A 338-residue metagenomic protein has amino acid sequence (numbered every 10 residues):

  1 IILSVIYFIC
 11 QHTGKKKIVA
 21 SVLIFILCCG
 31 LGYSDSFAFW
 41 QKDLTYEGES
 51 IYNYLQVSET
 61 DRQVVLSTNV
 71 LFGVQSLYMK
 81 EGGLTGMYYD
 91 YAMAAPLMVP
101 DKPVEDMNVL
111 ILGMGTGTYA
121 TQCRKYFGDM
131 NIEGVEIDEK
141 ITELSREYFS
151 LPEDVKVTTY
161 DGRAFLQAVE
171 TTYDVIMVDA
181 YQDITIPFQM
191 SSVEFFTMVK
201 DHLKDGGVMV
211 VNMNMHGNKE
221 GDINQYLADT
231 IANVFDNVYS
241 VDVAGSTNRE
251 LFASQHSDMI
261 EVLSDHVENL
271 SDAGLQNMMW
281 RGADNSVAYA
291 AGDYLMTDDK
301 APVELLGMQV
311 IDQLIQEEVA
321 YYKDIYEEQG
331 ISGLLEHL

Functional and structural regions predicted by a protein language model:
I1-Q11: Membrane-embedded alpha-helical segments of integral membrane proteins
T13-S76, E81-G82, Y88, A94-P100 (+1 more regions): Soluble small-group transferase modules, centered on the S-adenosyl donor enzyme superfamily
G83, D90-V210, N214, N218-A228 (+4 more regions): The AdoMet/dcAdoMet-binding core of the Class I SAM-like
